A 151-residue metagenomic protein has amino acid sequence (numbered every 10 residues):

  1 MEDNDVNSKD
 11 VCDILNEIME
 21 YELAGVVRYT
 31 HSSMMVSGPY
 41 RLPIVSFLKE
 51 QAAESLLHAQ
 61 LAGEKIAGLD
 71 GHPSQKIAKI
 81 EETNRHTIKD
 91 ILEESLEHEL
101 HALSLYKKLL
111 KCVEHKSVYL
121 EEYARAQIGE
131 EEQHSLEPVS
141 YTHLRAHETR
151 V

Functional and structural regions predicted by a protein language model:
M1-I18: Disorder-to-helix initiation segments
D5, L42-E50, P73-T87, L120-E130 (+1 more regions): Charge-rich, acidic-biased intrinsically disordered regions
K9, L56, L100: Electropositive phosphate-/nucleotide-binding environments in soluble metabolic enzymes
I14-Y21, G25-S32, V36, E64-K65 (+1 more regions): Acidic/histidine-rich alpha-helical segments that form the ligand environment of transition-metal centers
G25-K76, E137-Y141: Conserved alpha-helical segments that form or flank metal/cofactor-binding pockets of metalloenzymes
T142-V151: Conserved small/polar residues in nucleotide/adenosyl-binding loops
